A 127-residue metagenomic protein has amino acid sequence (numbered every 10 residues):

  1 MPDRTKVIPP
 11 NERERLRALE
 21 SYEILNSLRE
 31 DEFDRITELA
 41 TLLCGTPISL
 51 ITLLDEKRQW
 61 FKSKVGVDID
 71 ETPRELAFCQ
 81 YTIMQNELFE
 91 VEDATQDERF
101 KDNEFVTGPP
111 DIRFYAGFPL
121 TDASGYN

Functional and structural regions predicted by a protein language model:
M1-R74: Intrinsically disordered, low-complexity terminal regulatory regions
R17-A18, P47-I48, L54-K64, I69-R113: Regulatory sensory and allosteric helical modules in signal-transduction proteins and certain transcription factors
T41, F78, D122-Y126: A generic "structured core" feature
L42-L43, M84, P119: Charged/polar positions on well-ordered alpha helices
C44, P110, Y126: Structured loop/turn residues at beta-strand edges in well-structured enzyme cores
R113-S124: A short, aliphatic-rich beta-strand micro-motif
